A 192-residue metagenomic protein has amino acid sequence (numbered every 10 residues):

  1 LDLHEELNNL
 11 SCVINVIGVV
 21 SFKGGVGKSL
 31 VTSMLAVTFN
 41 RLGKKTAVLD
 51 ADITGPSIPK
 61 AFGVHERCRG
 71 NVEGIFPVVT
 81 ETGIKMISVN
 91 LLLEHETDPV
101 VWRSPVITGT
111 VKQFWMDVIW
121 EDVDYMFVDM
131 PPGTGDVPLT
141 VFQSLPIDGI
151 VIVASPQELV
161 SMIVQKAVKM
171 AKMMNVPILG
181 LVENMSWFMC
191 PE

Functional and structural regions predicted by a protein language model:
L1-F22, R67: Extreme N-terminal, non-catalytic leader segments that precede Walker-type/kinase nucleotide-binding cores
N9-C12, V31, L35, I53-T54 (+4 more regions): Helical mechanochemical/support elements of P-loop NTPase systems and associated helical scaffolds
V13, G24, D50, I58 (+5 more regions): Residue-level signature of catalytic and energy-coupling elements of molecular machines, predominantly ATP/GTP-dependent
N15-I53, V168: Walker A/P-loop phosphate-binding motif and the immediately C-terminal alpha-helix
V16, L42, A61-H65, N90 (+5 more regions): Conserved, well-folded catalytic cores of nucleic-acid-processing and energy-transducing macromolecular machines
K45-E96, V101, T108, W115: Phosphate-binding loop that captures ATP/GTP phosphates
L93-V141: Phosphate-binding/switch loop-helix module in NTP-utilizing enzymes
D124-Y125, P131-E192: Conserved catalytic-core segment of NTP-binding enzymes
